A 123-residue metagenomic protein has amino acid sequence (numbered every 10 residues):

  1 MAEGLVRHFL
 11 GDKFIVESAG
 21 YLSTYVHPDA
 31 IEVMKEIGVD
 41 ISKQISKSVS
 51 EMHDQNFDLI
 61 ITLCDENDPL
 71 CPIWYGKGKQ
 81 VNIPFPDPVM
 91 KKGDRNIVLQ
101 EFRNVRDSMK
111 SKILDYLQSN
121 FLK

Functional and structural regions predicted by a protein language model:
M1-E51: Conserved active-site segments centered on acidic
D12, T62-L63: Short alpha-helix boundary/capping motifs
S18, T62, V81-P84: Structural signal for conserved beta-strand scaffold positions within catalytic alpha/beta enzyme cores
S48-M52, P69-I73: Short amphipathic alpha-helices and their capping/turn segments at secondary-structure boundaries
D54-N56: Alpha-helix C-terminal capping/helix-to-coil transition sites in glycosyltransferase folds
C64-D68: Short, polar loop motifs at secondary-structure junctions
L70-K123: Phosphate-binding/catalytic loops
